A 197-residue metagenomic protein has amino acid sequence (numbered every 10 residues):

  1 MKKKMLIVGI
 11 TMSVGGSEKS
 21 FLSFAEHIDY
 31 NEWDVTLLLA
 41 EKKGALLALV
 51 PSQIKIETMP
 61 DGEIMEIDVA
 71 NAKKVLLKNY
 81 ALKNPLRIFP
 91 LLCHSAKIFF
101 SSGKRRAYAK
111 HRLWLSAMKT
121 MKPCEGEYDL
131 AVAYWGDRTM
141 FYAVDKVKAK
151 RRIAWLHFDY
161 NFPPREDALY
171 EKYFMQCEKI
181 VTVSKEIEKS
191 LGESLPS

Functional and structural regions predicted by a protein language model:
K2-V14, S23, L39-K42: Nucleotide-activated donor-dependent transferases that construct or modify glycoconjugates
S17-I28, K42-L49: Short amphipathic alpha-helix
W33-K104: N-terminal strand-loop element at the rim of the active site of nucleotide-sugar-dependent glycosyltransferases
C93, K97, A133-R138: Short His-centered aromatic/hydrophobic patch
A107, K119-G136, I153: Short N-terminal targeting/anchoring amphipathic segment
K110-K119, M140, H157-Q176: Nucleotide-sugar donor phosphate/pyrophosphate-binding loop at the beta->alpha transition of glycosyltransferases
L130-W135, F141-Y160: Active-site proximal beta-strand in glycosyltransferases
M140-Y142, E178-S197: A short, active-site helix/loop in glycosyltransferases that binds the activated sugar's phosphate group
